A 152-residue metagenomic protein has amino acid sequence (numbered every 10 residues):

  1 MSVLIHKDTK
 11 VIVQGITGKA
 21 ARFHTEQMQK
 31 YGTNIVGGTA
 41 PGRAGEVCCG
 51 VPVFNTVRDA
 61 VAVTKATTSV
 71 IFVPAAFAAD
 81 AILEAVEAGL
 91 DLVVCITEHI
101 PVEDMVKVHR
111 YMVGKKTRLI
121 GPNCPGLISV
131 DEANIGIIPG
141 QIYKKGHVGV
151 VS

Functional and structural regions predicted by a protein language model:
T9-F23, V150-S152: Glycine-rich adenosine-cofactor-binding loop
V13, G37-A40, V93-C95, R118-N123 (+2 more regions): General beta-strand structural signal in soluble alpha/beta enzymes
I16-T17, T39-A44, A76, T97-P101 (+1 more regions): Short, ordered loop/turn segments at secondary-structure junctions
T25, V57, I82-V86: Generic hydrophobic/aromatic pocket-lining and core-packing "Φ" positions
E26-C48, P122: NAD(P)-binding Rossmann-fold cofactor-contacting core
V63-T68, F72, A76-H99: Rossmann-fold NAD(P) dinucleotide-binding segment
E98-I120: Rossmann-fold NAD(P)-binding glycine/threonine-rich loop
D131-S152: Conserved anion/nucleotide-ligand pocket segment
